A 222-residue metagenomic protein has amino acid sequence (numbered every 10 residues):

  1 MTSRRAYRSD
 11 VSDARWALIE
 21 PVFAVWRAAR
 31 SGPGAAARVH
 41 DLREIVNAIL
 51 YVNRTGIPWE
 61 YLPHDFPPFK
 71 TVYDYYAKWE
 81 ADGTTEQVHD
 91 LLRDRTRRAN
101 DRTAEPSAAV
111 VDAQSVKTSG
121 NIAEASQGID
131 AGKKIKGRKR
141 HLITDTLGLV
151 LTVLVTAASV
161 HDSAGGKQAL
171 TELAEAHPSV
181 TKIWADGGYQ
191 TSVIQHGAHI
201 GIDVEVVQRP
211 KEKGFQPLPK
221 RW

Functional and structural regions predicted by a protein language model:
M1-W222: Short alpha-helical elements
